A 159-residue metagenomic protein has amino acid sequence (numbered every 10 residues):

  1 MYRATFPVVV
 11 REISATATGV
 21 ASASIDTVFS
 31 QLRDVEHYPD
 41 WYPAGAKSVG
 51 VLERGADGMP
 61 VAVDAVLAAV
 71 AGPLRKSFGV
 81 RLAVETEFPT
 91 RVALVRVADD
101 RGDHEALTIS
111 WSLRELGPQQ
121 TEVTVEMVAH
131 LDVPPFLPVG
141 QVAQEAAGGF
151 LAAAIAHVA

Functional and structural regions predicted by a protein language model:
M1-M59: Hydrophobic ligand-binding cavity/cleft-lining segments
M1-Y2, Q31-L32, A62-L67, T90-V97: Short Pro/Gly-enriched beta-strand edge/turn motifs at strand-loop
E12-V20, A62, G79, A106-T108 (+1 more regions): Intrinsic-disorder/low-complexity, polar/charged segments enriched in Ser/Thr/Lys/Arg/Asp/Glu/Gln
A21, L67, M127-A129: Hydrophobic beta-strand positions in extracellular immunoglobulin-like domains
V28-L32, Y38, V63, V84 (+1 more regions): Hydrophobic pocket/interface hotspot
D40, A44-K47, V70-Q120, V128-H130: Hydrophobic-ligand binding "helix-grip"
A56-L67, P73: Short, well-structured hydrophobic secondary-structure segments
T86-F88, E122-T124, V128-A159: A conserved amphipathic terminal alpha-helix motif
